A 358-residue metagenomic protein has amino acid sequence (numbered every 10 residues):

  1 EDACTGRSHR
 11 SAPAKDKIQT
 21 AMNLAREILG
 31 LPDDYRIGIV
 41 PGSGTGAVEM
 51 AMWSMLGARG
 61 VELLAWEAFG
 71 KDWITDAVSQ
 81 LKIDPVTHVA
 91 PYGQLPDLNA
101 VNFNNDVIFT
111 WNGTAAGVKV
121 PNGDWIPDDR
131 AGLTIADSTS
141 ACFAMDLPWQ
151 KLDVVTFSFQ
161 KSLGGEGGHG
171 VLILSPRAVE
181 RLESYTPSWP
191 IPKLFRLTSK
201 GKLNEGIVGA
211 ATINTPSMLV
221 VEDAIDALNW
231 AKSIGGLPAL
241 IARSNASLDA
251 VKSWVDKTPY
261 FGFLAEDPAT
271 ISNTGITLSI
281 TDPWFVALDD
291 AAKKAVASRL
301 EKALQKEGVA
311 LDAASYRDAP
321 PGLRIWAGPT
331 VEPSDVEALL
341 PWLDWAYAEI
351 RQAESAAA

Functional and structural regions predicted by a protein language model:
D2-M50, S54, A68, T75-D76 (+1 more regions): Conserved N-terminal alpha-helix of the aminotransferase class I/II PLP-enzyme fold
G46, S54-V107: PLP-dependent aminotransferase-like
P91-F143, V154: Active-site phosphate-binding strand-loop segment of PLP-dependent enzymes
W149-Q160, G170: Conserved active-site segment immediately N-terminal to the catalytic lysine that forms the internal aldimine
Q160-W254, D267: Active-site C-terminal subdomain of aminotransferase-like
G262-A303: Conserved PLP-binding catalytic core of the aspartate aminotransferase-like
R317-A358: PLP-dependent enzyme catalytic core of the Aspartate aminotransferase-like
